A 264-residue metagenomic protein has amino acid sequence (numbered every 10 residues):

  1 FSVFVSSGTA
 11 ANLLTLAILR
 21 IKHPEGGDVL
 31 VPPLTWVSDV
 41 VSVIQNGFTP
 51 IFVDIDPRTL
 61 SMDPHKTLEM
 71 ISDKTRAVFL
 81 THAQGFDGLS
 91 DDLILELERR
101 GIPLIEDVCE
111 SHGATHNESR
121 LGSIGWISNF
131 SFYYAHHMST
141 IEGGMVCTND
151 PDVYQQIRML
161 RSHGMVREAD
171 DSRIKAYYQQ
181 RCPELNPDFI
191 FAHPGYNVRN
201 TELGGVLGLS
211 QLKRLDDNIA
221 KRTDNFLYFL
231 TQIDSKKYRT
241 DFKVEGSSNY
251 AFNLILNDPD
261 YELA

Functional and structural regions predicted by a protein language model:
F1-D28, S42-I44, F52-D54: Phosphate-binding glycine-rich loop
F4-V5, V31, A77-L80: A short beta-strand submotif of the Rossmann-like class I SAM-dependent methyltransferase core that lines
T9, H65, E69, A77-T81 (+4 more regions): PLP-dependent aminotransferase class I/II
L34-V40: Conserved coil-to-alpha-helix start sites within the AMP-binding
V41-V43, E96, L203: Hydrophobic/aromatic ligand-binding patch that stacks against planar heteroaromatic rings of cofactors or nucleotides
G47: Structured binding elements
R58-T140, M145-Q155: Active-site phosphate-binding strand-loop segment of PLP-dependent enzymes
